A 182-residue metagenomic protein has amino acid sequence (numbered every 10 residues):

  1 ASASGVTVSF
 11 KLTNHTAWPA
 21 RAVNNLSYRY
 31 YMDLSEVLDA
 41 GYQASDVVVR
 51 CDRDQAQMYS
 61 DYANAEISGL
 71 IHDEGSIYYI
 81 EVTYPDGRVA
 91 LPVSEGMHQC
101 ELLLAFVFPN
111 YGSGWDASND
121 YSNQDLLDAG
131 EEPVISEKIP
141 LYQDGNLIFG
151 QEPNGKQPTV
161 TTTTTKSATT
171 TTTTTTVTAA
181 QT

Functional and structural regions predicted by a protein language model:
S2-D33: Short beta-strand elements of extracellular/lumenal beta-sandwich folds
A3-G5, E36, D46, A168: Compositionally biased regions
T7-K11, S27-R29, V48-R50, E66 (+3 more regions): Ser/Thr- (and often Asn-) enriched beta-sheet segments in non-cytosolic proteins
D33-V37, V107-P109: Acidic glycine-/aspartate-rich tracts in secreted/extracellular proteins
S35-E81: A surface/secretory-pathway sequence property marking extracellular, secreted, or lumenal proteins enriched
Y62-A117: Short, solvent-exposed, Trp/other aromatic-anchored flexible loops in extracytoplasmic proteins
Q99-T159: Terminal connector regions
V160-T182: Extracellular mucin-like PTS domains
